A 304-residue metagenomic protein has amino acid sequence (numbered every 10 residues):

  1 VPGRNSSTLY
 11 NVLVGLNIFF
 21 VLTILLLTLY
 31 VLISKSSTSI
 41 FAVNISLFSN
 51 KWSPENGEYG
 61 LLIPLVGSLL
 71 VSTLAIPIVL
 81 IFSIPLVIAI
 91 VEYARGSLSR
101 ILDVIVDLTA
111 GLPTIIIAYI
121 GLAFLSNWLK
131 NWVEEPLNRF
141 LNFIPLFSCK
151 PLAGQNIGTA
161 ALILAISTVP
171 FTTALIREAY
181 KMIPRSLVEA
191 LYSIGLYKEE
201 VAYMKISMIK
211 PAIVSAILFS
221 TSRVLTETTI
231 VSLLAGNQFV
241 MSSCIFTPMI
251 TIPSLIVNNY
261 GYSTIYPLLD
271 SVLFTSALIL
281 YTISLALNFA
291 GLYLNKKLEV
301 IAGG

Functional and structural regions predicted by a protein language model:
V1-I18, G291-G304: Transmembrane alpha-helical segments of polytopic membrane transport and secretion proteins
T23-E58, F239-M249: Short membrane-interfacial helix/loop motifs at transmembrane-helix boundaries
A42-Y59, A118-I166: Membrane-interfacial helix termini and adjacent extracytoplasmic/periplasmic loops of multi-pass transporters
Y59-A89, I217: Transmembrane alpha-helix signature in integral membrane proteins
A75-V106, Y119, G291-K296: Transmembrane-helix boundary motif in ABC transporter permease subunits
L112, T172-L175, I183-P184, Y192 (+1 more regions): Transmembrane alpha-helices
R177-K181, R185, G261-G304: C-terminal transmembrane helix and the adjacent membrane-cytosol boundary/short C-terminal tail of inner/organellar
V231-Y281: Interhelical loop and adjacent transmembrane-helix boundary motif in polytopic membrane transport permeases
